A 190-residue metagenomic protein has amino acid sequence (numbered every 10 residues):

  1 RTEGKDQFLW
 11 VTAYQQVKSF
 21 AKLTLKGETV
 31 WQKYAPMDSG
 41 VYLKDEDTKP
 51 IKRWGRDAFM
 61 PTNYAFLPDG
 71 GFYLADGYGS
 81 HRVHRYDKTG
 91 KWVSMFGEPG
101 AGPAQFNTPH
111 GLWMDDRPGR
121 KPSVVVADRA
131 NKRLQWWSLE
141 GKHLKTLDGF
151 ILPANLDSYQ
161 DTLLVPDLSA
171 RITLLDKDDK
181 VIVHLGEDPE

Functional and structural regions predicted by a protein language model:
R1-A35, G40-Y42: A generic tandem-repeat structural signature
R1-Q7, V41-G71, A101-S123, K132 (+3 more regions): Beta-rich, blade/repeat-based domains predominating in secreted/periplasmic proteins but also intracellular
V11, L74-A75, V126, V165: Residue position within the beta-strands of beta-propeller blades
Y14-Q15, G77-Y78, R117, R129 (+1 more regions): Short loop/turn segments immediately following the C-termini of beta-strands
A21, R82-H84, S94, Q135 (+1 more regions): WD40 beta-propeller blade core
T24-E28, D87-K91, S138-K142, D176-K180: Short loop/turn segments that connect beta-strands within beta-propeller blades
L25, V30-E46, V93-E98, K145-G149 (+1 more regions): Beta-propeller fold detector
A170-E190: C-terminal closing repeat unit and adjoining cap/tail of repeat-based domains
